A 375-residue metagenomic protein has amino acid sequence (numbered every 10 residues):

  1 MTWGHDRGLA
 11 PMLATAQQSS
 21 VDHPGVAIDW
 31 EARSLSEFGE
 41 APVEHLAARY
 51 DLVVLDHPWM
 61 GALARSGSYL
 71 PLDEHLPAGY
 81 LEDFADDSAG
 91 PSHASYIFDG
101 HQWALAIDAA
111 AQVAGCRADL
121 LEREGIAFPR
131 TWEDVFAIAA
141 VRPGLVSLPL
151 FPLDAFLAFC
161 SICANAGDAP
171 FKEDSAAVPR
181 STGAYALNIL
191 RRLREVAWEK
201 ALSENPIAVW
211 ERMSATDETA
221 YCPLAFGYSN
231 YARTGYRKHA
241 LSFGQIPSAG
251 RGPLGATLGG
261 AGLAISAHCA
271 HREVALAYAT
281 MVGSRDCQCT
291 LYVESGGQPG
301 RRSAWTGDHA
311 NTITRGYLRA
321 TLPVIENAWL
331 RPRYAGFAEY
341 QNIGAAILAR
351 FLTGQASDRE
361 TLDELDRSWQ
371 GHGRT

Functional and structural regions predicted by a protein language model:
M1-W59, S368-T375: Conserved N-terminal structural module of periplasmic/extracytoplasmic solute-binding proteins
M60-V113: Hinge/lid segment of periplasmic solute-binding proteins
W103-L105, F136-A176, T219: Extracytoplasmic/periplasmic solute-binding protein
E173-E204: Glycine-centered hinge/linker elements that transmit conformational signals in sensory and ligand-binding systems
L193-A270: Extracytoplasmic/periplasmic substrate-binding proteins
A208, A261-G297: Bilobed periplasmic-binding protein/Venus flytrap-like ligand-binding cleft at the lobe interface of extracytoplasmic
V293-I343: Long, aromatic- and glycine/proline-rich binding clefts that accommodate carbohydrate-like moieties
V324-T375: Conserved C-terminal helix/tail region of periplasmic/extracytoplasmic solute-binding proteins
